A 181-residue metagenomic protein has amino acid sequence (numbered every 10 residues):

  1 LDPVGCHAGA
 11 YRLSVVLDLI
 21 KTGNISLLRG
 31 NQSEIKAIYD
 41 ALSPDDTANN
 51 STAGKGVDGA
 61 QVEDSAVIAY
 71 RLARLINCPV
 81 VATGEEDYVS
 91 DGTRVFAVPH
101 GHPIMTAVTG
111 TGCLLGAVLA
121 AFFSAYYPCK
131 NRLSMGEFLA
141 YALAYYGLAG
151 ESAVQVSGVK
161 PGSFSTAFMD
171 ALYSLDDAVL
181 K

Functional and structural regions predicted by a protein language model:
L1-P3: Short beta-strand elements of ligand-binding domains
G5-G9, Y88, M105: Short, small-residue-enriched loops and turns at beta-alpha junctions that line or gate enzyme active sites
A10-L13, Q32, V62-A66, C113 (+3 more regions): Electropositive phosphate-/nucleotide-binding environments in soluble metabolic enzymes
A10-V95: Conserved phosphate/ATP/ADP-binding segment of small-molecule kinases
A37, T109-A144: Short, small-residue alpha-helix embedded
I68-A73, N131-A149, F168-M169: Short, well-structured alpha-helical segments that form the helix of a local strand-helix-strand
V98-G110: Short pre-catalytic strand/loop immediately N-terminal to key active-site residues, enriched for Gly-Thr
G147-K181: Charged C-terminal helix
